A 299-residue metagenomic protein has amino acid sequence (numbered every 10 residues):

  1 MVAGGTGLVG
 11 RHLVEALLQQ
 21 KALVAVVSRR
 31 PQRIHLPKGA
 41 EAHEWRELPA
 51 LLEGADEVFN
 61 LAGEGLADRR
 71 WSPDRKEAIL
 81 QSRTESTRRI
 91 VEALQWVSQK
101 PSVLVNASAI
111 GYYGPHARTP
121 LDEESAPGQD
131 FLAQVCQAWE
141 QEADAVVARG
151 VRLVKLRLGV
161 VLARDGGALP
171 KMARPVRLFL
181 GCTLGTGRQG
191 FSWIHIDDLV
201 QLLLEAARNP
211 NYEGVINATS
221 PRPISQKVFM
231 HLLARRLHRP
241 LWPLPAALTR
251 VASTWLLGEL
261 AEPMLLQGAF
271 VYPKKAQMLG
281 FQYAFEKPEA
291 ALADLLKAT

Functional and structural regions predicted by a protein language model:
M1-Q20: N-terminal Rossmann NAD(P)H-binding glycine-rich loop of SDR-like oxidoreductase domains
R33, G39-S86: NAD(P)H-binding glycine-rich loop region in Rossmannoid oxidoreductase-like domains and their noncatalytic homologs
E47, E262-T299: C-terminal amphipathic/interface module of NAD(P)-dependent oxidoreductases and related NAD-binding regulators
R88-D130: Conserved Rossmann-fold NAD(P)-dependent oxidoreductase catalytic core, especially the SDR/UDP-sugar
S108, Q141-R164: Conserved beta-loop-beta element that borders a ligand/cofactor-binding pocket
Q137, R149-V151, L162-K171, A206-I216: Glycine/proline-rich active-site loop of Rossmann-fold NAD(P)-dependent oxidoreductases
A173-C182, Q189-P223: Alpha-helical substrate-binding/gating segment
A206-E259, A293-T299: Mid/C-terminal beta-alpha module of Rossmann-like enzyme folds, strongest in SDR-family dehydrogenases/epimerases
